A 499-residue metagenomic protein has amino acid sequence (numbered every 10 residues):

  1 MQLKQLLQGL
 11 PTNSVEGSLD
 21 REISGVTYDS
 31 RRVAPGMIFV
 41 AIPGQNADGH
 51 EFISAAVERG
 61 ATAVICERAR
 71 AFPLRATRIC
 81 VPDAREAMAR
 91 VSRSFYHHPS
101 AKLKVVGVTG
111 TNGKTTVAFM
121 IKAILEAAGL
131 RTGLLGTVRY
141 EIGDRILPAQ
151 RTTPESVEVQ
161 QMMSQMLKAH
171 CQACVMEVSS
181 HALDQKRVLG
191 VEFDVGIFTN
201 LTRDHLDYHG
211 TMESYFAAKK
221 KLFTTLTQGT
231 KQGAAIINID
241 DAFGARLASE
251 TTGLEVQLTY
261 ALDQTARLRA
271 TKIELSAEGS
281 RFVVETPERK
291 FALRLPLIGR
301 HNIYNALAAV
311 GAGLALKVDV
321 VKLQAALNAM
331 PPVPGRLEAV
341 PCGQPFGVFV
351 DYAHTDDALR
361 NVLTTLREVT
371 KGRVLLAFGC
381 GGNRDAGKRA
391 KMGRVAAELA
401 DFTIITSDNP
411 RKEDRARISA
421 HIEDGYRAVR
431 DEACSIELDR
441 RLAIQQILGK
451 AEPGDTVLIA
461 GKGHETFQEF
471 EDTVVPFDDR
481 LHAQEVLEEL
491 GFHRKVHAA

Functional and structural regions predicted by a protein language model:
M1-R90, S94, A242, A266-R269 (+6 more regions): N-terminal leader/targeting and accessory segments in enzymes
M1-S14, P35-I38, D48-E51, E126 (+3 more regions): ATP-dependent carboxylate-amine ligase
G9, A71-R75, A169, D184 (+3 more regions): Acidic, Mg2+-coordinating active-site environments of NTP-dependent enzymes
L10, M88-I239, F243-E255, L307 (+2 more regions): Phosphate-binding loop of NTP-binding sites
G17, C66-E67, P82, G136 (+5 more regions): Short loop/edge segments at beta-strand edges and connector loops that shape dinucleotide/nucleotide cofactor-binding
E58, T62-R68, A235-I239, A377-F378 (+1 more regions): Short internal beta-strands
C66-A69, V178, N200, I239 (+2 more regions): Short secondary-structure boundary segments
A71-P73, R139-I142, A182-D184, A242-R246 (+4 more regions): Short, active-site-adjacent cap segments at secondary-structure transitions
